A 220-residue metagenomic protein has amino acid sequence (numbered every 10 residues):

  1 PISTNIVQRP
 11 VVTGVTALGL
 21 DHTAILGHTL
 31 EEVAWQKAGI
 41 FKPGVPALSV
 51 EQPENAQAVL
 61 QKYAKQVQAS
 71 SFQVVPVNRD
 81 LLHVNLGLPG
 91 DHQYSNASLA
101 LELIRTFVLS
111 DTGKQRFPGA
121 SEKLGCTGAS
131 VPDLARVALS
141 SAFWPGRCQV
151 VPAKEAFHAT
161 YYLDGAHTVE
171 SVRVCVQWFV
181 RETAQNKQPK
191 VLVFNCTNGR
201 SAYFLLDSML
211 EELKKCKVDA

Functional and structural regions predicted by a protein language model:
I2-G14, L18-H22, E32, L81-D219: Nucleotide phosphate-binding/pyrophosphate-handling subdomain across enzymes that bind or process nucleotide phosphates
V11-V12, A24-T106: Internal gly/pro-rich beta-alpha loop/helix module that stabilizes soluble enzyme cofactors or their anionic handles
